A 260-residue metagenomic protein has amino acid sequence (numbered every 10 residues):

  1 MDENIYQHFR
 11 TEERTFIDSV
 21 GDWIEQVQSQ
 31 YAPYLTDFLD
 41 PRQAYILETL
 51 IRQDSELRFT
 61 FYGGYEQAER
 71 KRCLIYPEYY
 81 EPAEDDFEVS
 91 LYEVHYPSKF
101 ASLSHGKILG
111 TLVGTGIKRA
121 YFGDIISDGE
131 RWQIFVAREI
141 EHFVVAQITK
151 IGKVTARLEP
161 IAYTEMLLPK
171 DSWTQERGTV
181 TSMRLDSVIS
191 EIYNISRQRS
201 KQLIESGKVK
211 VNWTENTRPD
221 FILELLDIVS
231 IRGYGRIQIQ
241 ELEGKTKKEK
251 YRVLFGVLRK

Functional and structural regions predicted by a protein language model:
M1-D186, I192, E215, G235-K260: Ferredoxin-like alpha/beta domains used as RNA- or RNAP-binding modules
S182-G233: Basic (Lys/Arg-enriched) interaction patch that binds polyanionic ligands
